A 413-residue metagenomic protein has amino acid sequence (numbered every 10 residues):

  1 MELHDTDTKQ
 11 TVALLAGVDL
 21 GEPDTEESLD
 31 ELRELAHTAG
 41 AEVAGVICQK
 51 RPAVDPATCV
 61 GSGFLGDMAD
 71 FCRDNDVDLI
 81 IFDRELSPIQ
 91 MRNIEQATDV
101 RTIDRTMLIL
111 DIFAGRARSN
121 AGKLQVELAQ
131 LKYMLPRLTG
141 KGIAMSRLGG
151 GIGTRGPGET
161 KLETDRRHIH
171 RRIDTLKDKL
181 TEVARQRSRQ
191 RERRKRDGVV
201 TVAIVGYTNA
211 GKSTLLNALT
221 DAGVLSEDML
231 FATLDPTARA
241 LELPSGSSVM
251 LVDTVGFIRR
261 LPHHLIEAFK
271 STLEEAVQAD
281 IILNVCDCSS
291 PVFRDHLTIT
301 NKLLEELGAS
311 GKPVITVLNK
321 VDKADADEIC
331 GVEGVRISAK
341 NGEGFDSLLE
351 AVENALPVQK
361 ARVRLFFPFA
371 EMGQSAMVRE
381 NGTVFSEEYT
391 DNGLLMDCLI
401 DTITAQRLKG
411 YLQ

Functional and structural regions predicted by a protein language model:
M1-L110: N-terminal accessory targeting/assembly segments
M1-V18, R33, P136-A210, L216-N217 (+3 more regions): C-terminal-of-GTPase-core extension/linker across diverse P-loop GTPases
D19-D24, A53-T58, R116-N120, K161 (+4 more regions): Flexible beta-alpha connector loops of hexameric P-loop NTPases
E27-H37, E42, L65, A69-D74 (+3 more regions): Conserved C-terminal guanine-recognition region of P-loop GTPase G domains, centered on the G4
T106-L110, L230-F231, K340-G342: Short, acidic/turn-prone active-site loops that include or flank metal/cofactor- and phosphate-binding residues
M107-V126: Short alpha-helix plus adjacent loop in nuclease-associated cores
R187, R194-V200, A218-M250, I258-A268 (+2 more regions): Switch I (effector-binding) loop of TRAFAC-class P-loop GTPase G-domains
